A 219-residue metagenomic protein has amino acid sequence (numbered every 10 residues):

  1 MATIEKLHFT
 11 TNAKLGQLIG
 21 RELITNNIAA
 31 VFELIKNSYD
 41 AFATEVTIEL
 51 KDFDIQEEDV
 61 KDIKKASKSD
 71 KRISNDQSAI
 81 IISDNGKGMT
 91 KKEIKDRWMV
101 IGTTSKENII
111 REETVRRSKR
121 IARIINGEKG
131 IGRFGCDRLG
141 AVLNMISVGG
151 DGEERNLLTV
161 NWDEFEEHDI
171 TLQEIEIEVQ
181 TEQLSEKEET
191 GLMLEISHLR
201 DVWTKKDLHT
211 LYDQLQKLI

Functional and structural regions predicted by a protein language model:
M1-H198, K205: GHKL (Bergerat-fold) ATPase N-terminal catalytic module, capturing the glycine-rich phosphate-binding loop and acidic
L208: Conserved N-terminal catalytic/coupling substructures associated with nucleotide/phosphate chemistry
Y212-I219: Extended, regular secondary-structure scaffolds
